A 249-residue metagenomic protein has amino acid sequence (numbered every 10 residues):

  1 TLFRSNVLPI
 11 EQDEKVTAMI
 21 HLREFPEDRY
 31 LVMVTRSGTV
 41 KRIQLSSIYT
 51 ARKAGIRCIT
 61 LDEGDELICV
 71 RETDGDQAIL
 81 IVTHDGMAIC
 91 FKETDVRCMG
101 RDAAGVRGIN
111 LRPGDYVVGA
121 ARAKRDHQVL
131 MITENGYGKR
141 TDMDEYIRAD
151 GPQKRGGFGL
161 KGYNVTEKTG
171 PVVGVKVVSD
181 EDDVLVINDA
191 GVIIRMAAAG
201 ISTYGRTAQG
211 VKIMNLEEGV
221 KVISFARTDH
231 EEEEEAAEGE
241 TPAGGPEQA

Functional and structural regions predicted by a protein language model:
T1-A249: Short, structured "edge-of-domain" segments at secondary-structure transitions
